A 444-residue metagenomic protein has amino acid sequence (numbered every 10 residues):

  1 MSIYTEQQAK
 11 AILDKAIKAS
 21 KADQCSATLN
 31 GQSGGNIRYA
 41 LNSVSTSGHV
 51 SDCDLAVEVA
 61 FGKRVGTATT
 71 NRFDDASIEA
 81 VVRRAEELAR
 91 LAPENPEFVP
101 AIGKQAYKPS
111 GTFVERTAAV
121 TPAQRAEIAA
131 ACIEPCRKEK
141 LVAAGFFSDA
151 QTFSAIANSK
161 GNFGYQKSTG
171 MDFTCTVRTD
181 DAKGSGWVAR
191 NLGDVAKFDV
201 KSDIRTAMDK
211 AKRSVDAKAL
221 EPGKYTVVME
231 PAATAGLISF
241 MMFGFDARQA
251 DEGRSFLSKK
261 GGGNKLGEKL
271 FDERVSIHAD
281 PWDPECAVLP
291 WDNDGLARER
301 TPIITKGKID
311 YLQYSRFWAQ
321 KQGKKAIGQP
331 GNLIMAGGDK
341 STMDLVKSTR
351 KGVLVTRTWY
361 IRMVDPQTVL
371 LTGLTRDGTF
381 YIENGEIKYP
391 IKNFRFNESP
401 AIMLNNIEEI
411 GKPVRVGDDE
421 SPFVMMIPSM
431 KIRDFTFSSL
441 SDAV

Functional and structural regions predicted by a protein language model:
M1-L289, L296, T305-K308, G331 (+2 more regions): Active-site bordering "gate/hinge" segments that shape substrate access to catalytic or cofactor-binding pockets
G262-V444: Dual-mode signal for accessory low-complexity, basic/Gly-rich regions
